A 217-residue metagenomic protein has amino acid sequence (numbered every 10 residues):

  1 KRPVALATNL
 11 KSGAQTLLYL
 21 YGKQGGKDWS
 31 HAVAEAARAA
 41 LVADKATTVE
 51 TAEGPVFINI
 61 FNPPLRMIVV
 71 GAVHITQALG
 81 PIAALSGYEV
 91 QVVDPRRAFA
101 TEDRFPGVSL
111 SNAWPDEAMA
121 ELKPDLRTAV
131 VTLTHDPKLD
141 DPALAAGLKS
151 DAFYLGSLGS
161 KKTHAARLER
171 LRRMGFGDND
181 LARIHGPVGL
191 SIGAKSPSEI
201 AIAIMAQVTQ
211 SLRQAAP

Functional and structural regions predicted by a protein language model:
K1-P106, S111, D125-T128, T163 (+1 more regions): Segments forming oxygen-rich coordination pockets for charged ligands
S12, H135-K138, S160-K162: Short glycine-rich anion-binding loops that position phosphate/pyrophosphate groups of nucleotides and phosphorylated
D116-L126: Short amphipathic alpha-helix with an adjacent loop that forms part of the alpha/beta core around
E121, D140-A143, S157: Extended hydrophobic-aromatic, low-complexity segments
L139-A152: Rossmann-fold NAD(P) dinucleotide-binding segment
A152, L158-P217: Adenosine-phosphate binding glycine-rich loop
